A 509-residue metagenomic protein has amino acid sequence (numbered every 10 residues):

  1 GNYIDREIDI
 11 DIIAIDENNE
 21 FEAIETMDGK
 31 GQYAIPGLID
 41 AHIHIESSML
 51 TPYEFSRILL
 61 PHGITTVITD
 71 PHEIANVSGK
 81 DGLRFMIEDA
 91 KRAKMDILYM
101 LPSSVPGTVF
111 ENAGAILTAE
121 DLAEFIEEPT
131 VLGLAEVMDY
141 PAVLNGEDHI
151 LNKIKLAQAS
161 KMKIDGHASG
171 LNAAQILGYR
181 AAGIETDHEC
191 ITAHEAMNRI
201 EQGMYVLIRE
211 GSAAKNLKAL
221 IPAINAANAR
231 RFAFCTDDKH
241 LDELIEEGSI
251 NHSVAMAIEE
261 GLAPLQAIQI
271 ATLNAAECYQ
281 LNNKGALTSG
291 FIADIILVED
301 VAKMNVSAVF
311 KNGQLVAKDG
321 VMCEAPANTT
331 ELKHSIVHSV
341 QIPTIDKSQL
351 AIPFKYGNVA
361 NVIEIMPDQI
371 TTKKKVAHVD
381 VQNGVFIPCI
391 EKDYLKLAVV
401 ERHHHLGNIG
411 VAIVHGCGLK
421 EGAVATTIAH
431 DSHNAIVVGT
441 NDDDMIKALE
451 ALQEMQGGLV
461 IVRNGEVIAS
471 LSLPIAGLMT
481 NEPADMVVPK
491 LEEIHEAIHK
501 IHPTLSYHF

Functional and structural regions predicted by a protein language model:
G1-D16, L60-P61, I245-G261, L265-F509: Active-site microenvironment of metallo-dependent hydrolases
G1-G37: Histidine-rich, glycine-flanked metal-binding segment
N18, P71-I74, P102-S104, D139 (+6 more regions): Short, ordered loop/turn segments at secondary-structure junctions
G31, H42, G63, M86 (+7 more regions): Divalent metal-coordination and catalytic microenvironments
Q32-S56: Di-metal (Zn2+ and/or Mg2+/Mn2+) metal-binding site signature of metallo-dependent hydrolases with the MBL/beta-CASP
G37-I39, Y99, F234, V438-N441: Residue-level marker for buried hydrophobic side chains located in beta-strands that build the well-ordered beta-sheet
S56-K161, A227, I468-L471: Divalent-metal coordination cores built from histidine and acidic residues
I116-E136, A142-L207, A214-C235, E243-Q266: Histidine/acidic residue-rich metal-binding segments in metalloenzymes
